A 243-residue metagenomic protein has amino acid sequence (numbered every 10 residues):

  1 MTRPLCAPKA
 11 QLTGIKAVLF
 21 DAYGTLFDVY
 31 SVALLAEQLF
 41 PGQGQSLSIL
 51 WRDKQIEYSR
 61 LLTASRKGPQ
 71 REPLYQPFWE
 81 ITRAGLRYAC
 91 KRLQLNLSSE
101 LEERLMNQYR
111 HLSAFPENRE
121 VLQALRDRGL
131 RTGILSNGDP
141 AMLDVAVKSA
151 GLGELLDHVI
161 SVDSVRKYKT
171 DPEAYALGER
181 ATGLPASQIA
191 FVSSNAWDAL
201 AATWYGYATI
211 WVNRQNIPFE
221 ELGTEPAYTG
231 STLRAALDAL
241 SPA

Functional and structural regions predicted by a protein language model:
T2-I15, Q123, L135, D139-P140 (+1 more regions): Asp-based, Mg2+/Mn2+-dependent phosphohydrolase catalytic module
C6-I56: Active-site neighborhood of HAD-like aspartate-dependent phosphohydrolases
V32, L47, L101, L152-L155: Hydrophobic side chains within well-formed alpha-helices
L34-L35, L50, A84-Y88, R104 (+4 more regions): Alpha-helical elements of Rossmann-like donor-binding domains used by nucleotide-donor carbohydrate transfer enzymes
A36, W51-Q55, T82, L105-Y109 (+1 more regions): Hydrophobic alpha-helical core bundles mediating ligand binding, dimerization, or RNAP-core interactions
F40-G44, R92-L97, G151-L155, G183-L184: Short helix-capping segments at alpha-helix termini
Q45, D53, Y58-E103: A metal-dependent, Asp-based hydrolase signature
Y75, W79-E80, L95-G133, D144 (+1 more regions): Short, acidic loop-to-helix structural element flanking the phosphoryl-transfer center in phosphate-processing enzymes
